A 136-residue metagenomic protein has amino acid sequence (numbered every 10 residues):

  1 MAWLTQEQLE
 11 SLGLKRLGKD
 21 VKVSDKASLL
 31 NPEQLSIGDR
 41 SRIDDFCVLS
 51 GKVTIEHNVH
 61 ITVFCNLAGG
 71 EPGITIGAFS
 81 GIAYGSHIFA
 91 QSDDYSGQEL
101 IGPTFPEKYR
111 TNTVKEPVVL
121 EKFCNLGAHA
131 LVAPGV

Functional and structural regions predicted by a protein language model:
M1-L17: Extreme N-terminal tail/first-helix region
W3-Q6, A27-I37, I43-V136: Flexible, glycine/small-residue-enriched loop-and-beta-strand segment within the central core of proteins
L17-G18, I37: Short, basic/aromatic beta-hairpin or loop at an interaction surface
S24: Conserved catalytic submotifs in the C-terminal HATPase_c
